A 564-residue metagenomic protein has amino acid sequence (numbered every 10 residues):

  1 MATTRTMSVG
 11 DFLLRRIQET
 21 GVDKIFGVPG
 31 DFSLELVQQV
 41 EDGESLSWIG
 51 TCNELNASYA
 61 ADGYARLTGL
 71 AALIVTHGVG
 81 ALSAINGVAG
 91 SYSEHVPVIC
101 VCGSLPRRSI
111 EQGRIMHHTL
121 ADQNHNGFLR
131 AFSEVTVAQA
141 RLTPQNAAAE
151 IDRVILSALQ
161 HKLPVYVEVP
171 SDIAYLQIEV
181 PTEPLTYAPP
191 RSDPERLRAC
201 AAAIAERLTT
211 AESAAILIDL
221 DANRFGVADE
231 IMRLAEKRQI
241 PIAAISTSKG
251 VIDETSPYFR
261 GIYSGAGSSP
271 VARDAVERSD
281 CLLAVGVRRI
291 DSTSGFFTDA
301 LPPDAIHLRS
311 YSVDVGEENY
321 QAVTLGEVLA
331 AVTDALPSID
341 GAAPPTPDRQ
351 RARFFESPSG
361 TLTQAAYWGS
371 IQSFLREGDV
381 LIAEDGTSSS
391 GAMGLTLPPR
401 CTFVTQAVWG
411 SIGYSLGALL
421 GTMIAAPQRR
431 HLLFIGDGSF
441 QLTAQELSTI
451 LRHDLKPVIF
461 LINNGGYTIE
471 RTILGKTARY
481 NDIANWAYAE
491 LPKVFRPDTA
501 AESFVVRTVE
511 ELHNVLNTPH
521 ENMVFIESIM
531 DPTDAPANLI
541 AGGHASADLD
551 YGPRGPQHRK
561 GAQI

Functional and structural regions predicted by a protein language model:
A2-I339, E377, K456-I459: N-terminal alpha/beta PP-like core and its mobile active-site loop of ThDP/TPP-dependent enzymes
A2-T4, L142, P181, A300-T387 (+1 more regions): Phosphate/pyrophosphate-binding active-site segments
G10-L14, Q18-T20, V28-D31, L36-E41 (+1 more regions): Active-site diphosphate/adenylate-binding microenvironment
F32, N56-A57, G80, F128 (+6 more regions): Catalytic-loop motifs flanking and including active-site residues across diverse enzymes
S33, E54-Y59, A147, S388-S389 (+2 more regions): Short acidic loop-to-helix transition motifs that present clustered carboxylates
G80, P106, D172-A174, D221-N223 (+15 more regions): Short, glycine-/Ser/Thr-/acidic-enriched flexible segments
V101, E111-D122, S390-I564: Thiamine diphosphate
L217, I382, F434-I435: Generic enzyme active-site microenvironment
